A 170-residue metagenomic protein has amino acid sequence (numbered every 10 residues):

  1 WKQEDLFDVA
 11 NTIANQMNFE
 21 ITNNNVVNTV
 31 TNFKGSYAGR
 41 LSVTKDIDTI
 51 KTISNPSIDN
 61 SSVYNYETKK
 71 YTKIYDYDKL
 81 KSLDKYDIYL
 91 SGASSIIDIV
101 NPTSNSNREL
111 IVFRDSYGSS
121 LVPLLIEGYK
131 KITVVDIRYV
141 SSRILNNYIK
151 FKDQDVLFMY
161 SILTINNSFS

Functional and structural regions predicted by a protein language model:
W1-S170: Extracellular glycan-modifying ectodomains
